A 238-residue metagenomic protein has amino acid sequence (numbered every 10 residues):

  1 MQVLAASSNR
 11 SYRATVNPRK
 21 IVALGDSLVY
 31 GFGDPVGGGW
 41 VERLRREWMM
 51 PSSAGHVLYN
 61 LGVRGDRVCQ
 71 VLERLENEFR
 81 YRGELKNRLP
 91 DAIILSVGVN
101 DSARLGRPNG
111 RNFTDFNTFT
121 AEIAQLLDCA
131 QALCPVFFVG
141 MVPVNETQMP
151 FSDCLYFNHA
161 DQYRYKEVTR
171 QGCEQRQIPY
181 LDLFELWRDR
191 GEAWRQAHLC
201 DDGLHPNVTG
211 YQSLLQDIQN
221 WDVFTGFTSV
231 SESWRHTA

Functional and structural regions predicted by a protein language model:
M1-R64, C69-Q70, E76-R88, I93: Serine-esterase "nucleophile elbow" of acetyl-processing enzymes
N17, A54, E73-A238: Alpha-helical cap/lid subdomain in secreted, periplasmic, or secretory-pathway luminal O-acyl-processing enzymes
